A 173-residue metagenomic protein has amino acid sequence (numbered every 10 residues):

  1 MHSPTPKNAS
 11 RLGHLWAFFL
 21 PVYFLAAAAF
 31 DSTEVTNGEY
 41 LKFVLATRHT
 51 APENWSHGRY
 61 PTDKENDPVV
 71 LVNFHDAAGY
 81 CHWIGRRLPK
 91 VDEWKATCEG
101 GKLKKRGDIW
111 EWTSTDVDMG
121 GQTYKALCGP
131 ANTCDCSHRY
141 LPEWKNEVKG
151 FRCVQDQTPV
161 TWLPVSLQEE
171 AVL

Functional and structural regions predicted by a protein language model:
P4, N8, E39, P68 (+2 more regions): Disulfide-stabilized, aromatic/cysteine-rich ligand-recognition loop
V22-F24, P61-T62, Y80-H82, L103-K105 (+2 more regions): Extracellular/periplasmic catalytic domains that process cell-envelope and extracellular macromolecules
Y23-C98, D156-S166, V172-L173: Active-site microenvironments of metalloenzymes and redox enzymes
L25-A27, I109, V148-G150: Extracellular structured ligand-interaction cores
D63-N66, D92-R106, C134, H138-L141: Short, well-ordered junction/capping motifs at the entry into regular secondary structure
W94-A126: An exposed tryptophan-centered "aromatic clamp" motif
